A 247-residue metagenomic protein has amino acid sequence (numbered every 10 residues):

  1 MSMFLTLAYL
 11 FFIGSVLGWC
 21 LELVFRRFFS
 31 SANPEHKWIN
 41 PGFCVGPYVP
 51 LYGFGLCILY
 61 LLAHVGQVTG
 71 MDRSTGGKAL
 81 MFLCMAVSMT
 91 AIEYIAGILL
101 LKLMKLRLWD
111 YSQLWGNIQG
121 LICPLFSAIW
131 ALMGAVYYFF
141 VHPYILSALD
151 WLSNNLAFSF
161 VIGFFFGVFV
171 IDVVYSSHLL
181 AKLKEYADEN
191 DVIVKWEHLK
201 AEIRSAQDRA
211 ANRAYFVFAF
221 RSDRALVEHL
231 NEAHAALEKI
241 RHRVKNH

Functional and structural regions predicted by a protein language model:
M1-H247: Aromatic-rich, lipid-facing transmembrane alpha helices and their immediate juxtamembrane interface loops in integral
